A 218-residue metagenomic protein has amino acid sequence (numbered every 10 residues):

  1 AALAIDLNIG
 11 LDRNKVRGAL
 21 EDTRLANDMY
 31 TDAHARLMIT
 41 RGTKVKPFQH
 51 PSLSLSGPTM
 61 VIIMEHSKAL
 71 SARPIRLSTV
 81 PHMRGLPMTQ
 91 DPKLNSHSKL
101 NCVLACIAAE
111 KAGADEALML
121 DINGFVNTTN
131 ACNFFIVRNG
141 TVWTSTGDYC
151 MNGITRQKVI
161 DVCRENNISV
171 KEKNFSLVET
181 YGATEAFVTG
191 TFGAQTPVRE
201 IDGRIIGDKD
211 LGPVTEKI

Functional and structural regions predicted by a protein language model:
A1-L118, I122-F125, M151, I160-I218: Conserved alpha/beta cores of soluble small-molecule-handling proteins
L118, F125-G147, N152: Glycine- and Gly-Pro-enriched alpha-helical subdomains that act as flexible, kink-prone "lid/hinge" or packing modules
T155-Q157: Secondary-structure junction motif
